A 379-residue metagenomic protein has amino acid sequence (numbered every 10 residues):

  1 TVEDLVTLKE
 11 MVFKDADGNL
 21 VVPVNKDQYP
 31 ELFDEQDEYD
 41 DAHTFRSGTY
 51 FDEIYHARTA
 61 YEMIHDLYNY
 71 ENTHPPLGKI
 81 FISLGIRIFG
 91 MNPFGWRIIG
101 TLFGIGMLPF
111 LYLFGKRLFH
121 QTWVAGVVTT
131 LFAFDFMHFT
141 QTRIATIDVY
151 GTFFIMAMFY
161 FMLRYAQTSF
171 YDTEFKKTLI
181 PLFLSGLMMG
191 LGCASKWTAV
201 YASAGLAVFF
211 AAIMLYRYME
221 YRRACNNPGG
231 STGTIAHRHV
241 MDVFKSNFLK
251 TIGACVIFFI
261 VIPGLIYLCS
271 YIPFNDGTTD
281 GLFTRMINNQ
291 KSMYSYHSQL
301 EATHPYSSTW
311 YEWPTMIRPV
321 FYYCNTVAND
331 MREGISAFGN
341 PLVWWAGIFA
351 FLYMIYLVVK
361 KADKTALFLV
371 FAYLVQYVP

Functional and structural regions predicted by a protein language model:
F13-A60, F244, P263-E312, M316: Aromatic-rich transmembrane-lumenal/periplasmic boundary elements in polytopic membrane proteins
I54-I64, Y70-M91, I99, T309 (+1 more regions): Short hydrophobic/aromatic helix or loop-helix immediately within or flanking a transmembrane segment in polytopic
F94, I98-F119, A157-F161, F349-L357: Transmembrane-helix motifs of polytopic, lipid-linked glycan transferases
W96, G100, M137-Y150, S195-T198: Short acidic/glycine- and proline-prone juxtamembrane loop motifs at membrane-interface regions of multi-pass membrane
L111-F134, F153, Y171-I180, A362-D363 (+1 more regions): Transmembrane-helix signature of polytopic, membrane-embedded enzymes that assemble or transfer cell-envelope glycans
V128-A133, Y160, M189, C193: Short helix- or helix-capping micro-motifs that position conserved polar/aromatic residues at function-defining sites
M158-P181, G192, A212-Y221: Membrane-interface transmembrane helices that cradle and orient dolichyl/undecaprenyl
Y323-A362: Hydrophobic, aromatic-rich transmembrane alpha-helices and their immediate juxtamembrane boundary segments
